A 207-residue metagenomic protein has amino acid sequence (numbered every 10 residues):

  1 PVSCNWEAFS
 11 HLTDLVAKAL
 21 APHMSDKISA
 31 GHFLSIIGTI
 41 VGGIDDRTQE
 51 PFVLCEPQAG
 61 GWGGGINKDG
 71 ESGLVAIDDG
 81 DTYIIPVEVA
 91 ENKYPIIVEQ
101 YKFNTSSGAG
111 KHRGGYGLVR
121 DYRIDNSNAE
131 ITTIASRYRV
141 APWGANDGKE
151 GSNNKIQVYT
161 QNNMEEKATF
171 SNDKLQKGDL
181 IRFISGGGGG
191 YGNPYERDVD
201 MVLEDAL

Functional and structural regions predicted by a protein language model:
P1-L207: Glycine/proline-enriched, intrinsically flexible loops and inter-domain linkers
